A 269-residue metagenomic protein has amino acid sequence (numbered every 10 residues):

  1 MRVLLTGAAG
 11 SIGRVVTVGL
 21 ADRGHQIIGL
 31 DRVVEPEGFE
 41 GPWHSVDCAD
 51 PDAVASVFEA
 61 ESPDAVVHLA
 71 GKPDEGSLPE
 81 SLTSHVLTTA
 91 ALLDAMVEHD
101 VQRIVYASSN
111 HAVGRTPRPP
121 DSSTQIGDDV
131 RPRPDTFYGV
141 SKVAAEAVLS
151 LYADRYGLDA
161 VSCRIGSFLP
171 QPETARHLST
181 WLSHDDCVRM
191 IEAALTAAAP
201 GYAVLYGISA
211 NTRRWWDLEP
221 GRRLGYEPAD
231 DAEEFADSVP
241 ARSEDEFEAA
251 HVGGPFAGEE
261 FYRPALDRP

Functional and structural regions predicted by a protein language model:
V3-R23: N-terminal Rossmann NAD(P)H-binding glycine-rich loop of SDR-like oxidoreductase domains
V46-H85: NAD(P)H-binding glycine-rich loop region in Rossmannoid oxidoreductase-like domains and their noncatalytic homologs
A49, A65, E80-A91, H99 (+4 more regions): Glycine-rich NAD(P)-binding loop of the Rossmann-fold in SDR/ketoreductase-type enzymes
E75, A107-S123, F137, V143 (+1 more regions): Conserved catalytic-site region of short-chain dehydrogenase/reductase
T83, P119-G157: Catalytic helix-loop patch of NAD(P)-dependent Rossmann-fold dehydrogenases
A91-P132: Conserved Rossmann-fold NAD(P)-dependent oxidoreductase catalytic core, especially the SDR/UDP-sugar
S109, E146-P170: Conserved beta-loop-beta element that borders a ligand/cofactor-binding pocket
I165-Q171, W181-Y202, A210: Alpha-helical substrate-binding/gating segment
